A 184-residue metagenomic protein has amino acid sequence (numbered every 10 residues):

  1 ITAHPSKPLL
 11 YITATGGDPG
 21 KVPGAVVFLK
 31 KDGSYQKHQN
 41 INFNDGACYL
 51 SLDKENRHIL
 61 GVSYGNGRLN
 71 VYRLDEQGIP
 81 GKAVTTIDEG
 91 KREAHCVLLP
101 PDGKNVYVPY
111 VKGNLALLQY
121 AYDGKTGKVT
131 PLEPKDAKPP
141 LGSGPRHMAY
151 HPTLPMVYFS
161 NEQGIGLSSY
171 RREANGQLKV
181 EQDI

Functional and structural regions predicted by a protein language model:
I1-P5, P19, F43-H58, D88-N105 (+1 more regions): Beta-rich, blade/repeat-based domains predominating in secreted/periplasmic proteins but also intracellular
I12-T13, G61, V108, F159: Residue position within the beta-strands of beta-propeller blades
T13-S34: Beta-propeller domains
G16-G20, G65-R68, K112-L115, G164-G166: Short glycine/acidic-enriched loop and turn motifs that connect beta-strands
F28-G33, Y72-I79, Y120-V129, Y170-L178: Short loop/turn segments immediately following beta-strands, especially the blade-tip and inter-blade linker loops
Q36-I41, K82-D88, L132-P139, Q182-I184: A short beta-strand motif characteristic of beta-propeller blades
Q39-E76, A83-T86: A generic, well-ordered mixed alpha/beta core segment in the N-terminal half of proteins
Y107-I165: Loop-centered beta-sheet repeat module
